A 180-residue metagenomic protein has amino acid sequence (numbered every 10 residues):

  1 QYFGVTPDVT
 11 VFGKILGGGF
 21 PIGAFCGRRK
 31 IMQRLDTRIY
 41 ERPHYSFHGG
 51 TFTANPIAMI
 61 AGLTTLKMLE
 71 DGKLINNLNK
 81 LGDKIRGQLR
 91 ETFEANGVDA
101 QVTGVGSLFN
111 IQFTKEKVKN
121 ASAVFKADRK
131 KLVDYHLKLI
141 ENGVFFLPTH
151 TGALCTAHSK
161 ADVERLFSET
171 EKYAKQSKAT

Functional and structural regions predicted by a protein language model:
Q1-T180: Conserved N-terminal phosphate-binding loop of PLP-dependent enzymes in the Aspartate aminotransferase
